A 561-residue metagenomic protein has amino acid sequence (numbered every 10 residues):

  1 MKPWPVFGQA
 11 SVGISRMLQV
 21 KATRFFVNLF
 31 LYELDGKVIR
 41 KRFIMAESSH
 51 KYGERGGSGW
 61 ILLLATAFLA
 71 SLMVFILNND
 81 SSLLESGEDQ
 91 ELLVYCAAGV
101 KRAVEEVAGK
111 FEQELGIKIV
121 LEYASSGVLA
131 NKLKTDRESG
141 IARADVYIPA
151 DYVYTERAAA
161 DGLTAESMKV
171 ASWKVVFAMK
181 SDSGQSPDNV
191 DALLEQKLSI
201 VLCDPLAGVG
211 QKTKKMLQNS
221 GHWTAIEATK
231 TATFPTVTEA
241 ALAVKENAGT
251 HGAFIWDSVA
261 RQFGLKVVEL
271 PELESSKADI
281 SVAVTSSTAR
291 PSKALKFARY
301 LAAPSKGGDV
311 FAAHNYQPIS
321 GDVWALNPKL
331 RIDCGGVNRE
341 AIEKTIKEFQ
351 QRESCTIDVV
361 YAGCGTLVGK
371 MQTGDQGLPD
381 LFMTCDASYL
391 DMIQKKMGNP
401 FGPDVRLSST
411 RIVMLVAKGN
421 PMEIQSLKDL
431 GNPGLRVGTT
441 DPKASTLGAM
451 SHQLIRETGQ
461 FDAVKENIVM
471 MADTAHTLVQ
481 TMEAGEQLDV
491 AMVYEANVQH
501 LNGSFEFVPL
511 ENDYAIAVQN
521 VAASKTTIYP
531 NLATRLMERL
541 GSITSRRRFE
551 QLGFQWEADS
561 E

Functional and structural regions predicted by a protein language model:
G8-V20: Short alpha-helix boundary/capping segments
R16, F43-I44, K370: Residue-level detector of intrinsically disordered terminal segments
Y32-I44: Short, Lys/Arg-enriched N-terminal segments with co-localized hydrophobic residues within the first ~10-30 amino acids
R42-E54: N-terminal Lys/Arg-rich, disordered targeting/topogenic segments
G56-A144, D151-D161, A165-Y361, G365-P379 (+2 more regions): Exported/periplasmic ABC-transporter solute-binding proteins
